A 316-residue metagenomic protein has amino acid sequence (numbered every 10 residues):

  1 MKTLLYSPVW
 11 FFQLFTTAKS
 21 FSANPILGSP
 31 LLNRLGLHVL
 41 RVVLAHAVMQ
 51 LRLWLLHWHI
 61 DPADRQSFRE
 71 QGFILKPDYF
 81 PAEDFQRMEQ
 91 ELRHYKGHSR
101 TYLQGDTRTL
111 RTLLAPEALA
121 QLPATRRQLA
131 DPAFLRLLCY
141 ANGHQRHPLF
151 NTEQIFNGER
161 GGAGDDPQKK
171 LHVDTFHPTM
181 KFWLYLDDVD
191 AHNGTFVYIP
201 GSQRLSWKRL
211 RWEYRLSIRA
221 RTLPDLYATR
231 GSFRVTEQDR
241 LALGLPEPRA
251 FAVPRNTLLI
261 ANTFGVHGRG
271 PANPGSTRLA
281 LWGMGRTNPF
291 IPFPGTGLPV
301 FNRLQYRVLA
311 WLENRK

Functional and structural regions predicted by a protein language model:
K2-A18, L53, K208-L216, R255-K316: Non-heme Fe(II)/2-oxoglutarate
K2-E70, P77-K169: Non-heme Fe(II)-dependent double-stranded beta-helix
H144-R146, V173, L186-T195, G201-Q203: Active-site region of the double-stranded beta-helix
F150, G164-Q168, K181, H192-Y198 (+2 more regions): A short secondary-structure junction signal
Q168-T175, V266: Histidine-centered catalytic micro-motifs
T175-A191, A252-V253, I260, M284-G285: Short, conserved beta-strand element in jelly-roll/cupin
H192-I260: Double-stranded beta-helix
